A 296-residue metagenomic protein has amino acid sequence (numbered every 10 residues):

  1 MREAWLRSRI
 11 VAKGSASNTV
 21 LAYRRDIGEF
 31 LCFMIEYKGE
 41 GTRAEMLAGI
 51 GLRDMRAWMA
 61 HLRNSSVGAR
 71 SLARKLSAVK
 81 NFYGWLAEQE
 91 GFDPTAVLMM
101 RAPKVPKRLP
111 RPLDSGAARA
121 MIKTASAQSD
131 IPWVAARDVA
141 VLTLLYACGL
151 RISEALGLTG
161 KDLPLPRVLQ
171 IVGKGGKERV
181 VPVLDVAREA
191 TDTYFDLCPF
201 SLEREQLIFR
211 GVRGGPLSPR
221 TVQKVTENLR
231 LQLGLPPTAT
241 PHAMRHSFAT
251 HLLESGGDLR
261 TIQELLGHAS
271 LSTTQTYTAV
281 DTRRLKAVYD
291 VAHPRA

Functional and structural regions predicted by a protein language model:
M1-A296: Conserved catalytic core of the tyrosine transesterase superfamily
